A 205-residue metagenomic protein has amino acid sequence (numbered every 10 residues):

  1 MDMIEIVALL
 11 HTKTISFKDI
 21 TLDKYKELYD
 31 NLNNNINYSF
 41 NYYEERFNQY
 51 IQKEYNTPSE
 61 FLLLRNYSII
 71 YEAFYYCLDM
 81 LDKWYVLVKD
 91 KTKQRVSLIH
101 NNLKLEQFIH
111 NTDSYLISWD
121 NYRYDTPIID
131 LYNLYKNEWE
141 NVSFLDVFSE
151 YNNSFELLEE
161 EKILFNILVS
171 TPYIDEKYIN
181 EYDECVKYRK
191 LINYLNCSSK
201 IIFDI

Functional and structural regions predicted by a protein language model:
M1, T12-S16, Y42-N56, S170-Y188: A glycine-centered beta->alpha junction motif in the catalytic cores of kinase/phosphotransferase enzymes
M1-N35: Conserved kinase catalytic-core helix
A8-H11, I15, Y55-E60, I70 (+3 more regions): Gram-positive cell-envelope targeting signals
D23-L98, D146: ATP-dependent phospho-/nucleotidyl transfer catalytic cores
E27, E159-I167: All-alpha amphipathic helical-bundle segments outside canonical DNA-binding/catalytic cores that form hydrophobic
Q49-L62, K83, L87, E181-I205: Helical subdomain adjoining the active site within ATP-dependent kinase catalytic cores
L78-L131: Active-site acidic catalytic loop and adjacent metal/ATP-binding pocket of ATP-dependent phosphoryl transfer enzymes
P127-L158, V169-K190, Y194: Active-site activation/catalytic loop segments of kinase-like enzymes and analogous catalytic loops in related
